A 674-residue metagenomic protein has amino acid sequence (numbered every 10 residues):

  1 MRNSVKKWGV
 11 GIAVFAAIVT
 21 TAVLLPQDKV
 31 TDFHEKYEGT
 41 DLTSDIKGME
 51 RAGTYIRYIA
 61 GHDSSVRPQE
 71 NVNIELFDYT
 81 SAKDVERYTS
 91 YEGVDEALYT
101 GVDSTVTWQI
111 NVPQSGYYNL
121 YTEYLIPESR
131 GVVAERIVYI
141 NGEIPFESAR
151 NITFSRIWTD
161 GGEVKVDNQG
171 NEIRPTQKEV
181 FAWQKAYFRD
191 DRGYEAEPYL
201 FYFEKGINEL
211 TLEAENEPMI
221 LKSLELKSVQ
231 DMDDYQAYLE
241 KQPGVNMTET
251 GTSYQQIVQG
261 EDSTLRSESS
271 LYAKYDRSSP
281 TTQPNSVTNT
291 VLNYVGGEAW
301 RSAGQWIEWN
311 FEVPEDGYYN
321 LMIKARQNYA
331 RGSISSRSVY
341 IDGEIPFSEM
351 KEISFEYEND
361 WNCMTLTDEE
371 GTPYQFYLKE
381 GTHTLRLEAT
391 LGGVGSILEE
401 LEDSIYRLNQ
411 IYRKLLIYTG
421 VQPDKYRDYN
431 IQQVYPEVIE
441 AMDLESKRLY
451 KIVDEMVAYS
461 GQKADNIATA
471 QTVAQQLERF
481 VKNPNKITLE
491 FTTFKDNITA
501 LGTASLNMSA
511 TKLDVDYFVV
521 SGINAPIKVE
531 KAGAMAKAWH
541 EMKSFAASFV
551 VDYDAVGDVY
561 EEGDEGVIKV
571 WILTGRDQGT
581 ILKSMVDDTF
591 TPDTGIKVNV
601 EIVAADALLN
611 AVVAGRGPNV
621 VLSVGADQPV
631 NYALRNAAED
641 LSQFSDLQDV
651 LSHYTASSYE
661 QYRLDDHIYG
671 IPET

Functional and structural regions predicted by a protein language model:
S4-G11, V19-V519: Extracytoplasmic
Q109-N111, P127, K227, N310-E312 (+5 more regions): Structured segments of extracytoplasmic/periplasmic soluble domains in secreted or envelope-associated proteins
F146-E147, F347-S348, N599, D640 (+1 more regions): A sequence-level detector of short linear motifs
N524-G566: Disordered inhibitory propeptide/activation segment of secreted metzincin zinc metalloprotease zymogens, centered on
A546-D564, Q628-T674: Hinge/lid segment of periplasmic solute-binding proteins
D564-Y632: Early extracytoplasmic/lumenal segment of secretory-pathway proteins
